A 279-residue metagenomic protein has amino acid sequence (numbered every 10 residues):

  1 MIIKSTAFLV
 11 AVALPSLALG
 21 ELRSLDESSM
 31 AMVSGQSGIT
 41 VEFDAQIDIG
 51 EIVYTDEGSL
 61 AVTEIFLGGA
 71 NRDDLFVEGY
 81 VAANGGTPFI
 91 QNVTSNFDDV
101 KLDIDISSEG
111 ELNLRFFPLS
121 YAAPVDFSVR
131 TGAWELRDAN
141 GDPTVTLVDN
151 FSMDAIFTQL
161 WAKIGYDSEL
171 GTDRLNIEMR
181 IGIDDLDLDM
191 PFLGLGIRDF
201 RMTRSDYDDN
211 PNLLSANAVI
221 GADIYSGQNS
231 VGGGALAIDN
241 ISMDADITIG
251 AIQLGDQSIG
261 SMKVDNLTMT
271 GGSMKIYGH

Functional and structural regions predicted by a protein language model:
M1-A7: Bacterial N-terminal signal peptides that target proteins for export
L9-V12: Terminal membrane-proximal soluble interaction domains of membrane-associated proteins
P15-L17: N-terminal signal peptide c-region/cleavage motif recognized by signal peptidases
L19-E27: Cleaved targeting-peptide boundary
Q36-G38: Extracytoplasmic
T40-H279: Intrinsically disordered, low-complexity polar regions and short flexible loop motifs
